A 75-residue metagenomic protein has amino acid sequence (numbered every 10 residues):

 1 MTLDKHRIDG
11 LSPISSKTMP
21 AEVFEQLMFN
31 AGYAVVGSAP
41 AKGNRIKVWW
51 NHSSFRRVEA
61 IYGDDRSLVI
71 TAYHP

Functional and structural regions predicted by a protein language model:
M1-P75: Ribonuclease/tRNase effector modules and their secretory precursors
